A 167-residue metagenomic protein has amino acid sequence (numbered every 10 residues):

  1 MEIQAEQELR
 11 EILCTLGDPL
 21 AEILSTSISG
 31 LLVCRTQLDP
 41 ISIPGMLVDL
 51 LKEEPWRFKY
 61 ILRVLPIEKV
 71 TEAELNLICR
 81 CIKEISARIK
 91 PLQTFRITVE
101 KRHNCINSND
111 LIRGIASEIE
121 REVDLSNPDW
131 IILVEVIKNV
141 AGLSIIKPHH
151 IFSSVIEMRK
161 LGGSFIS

Functional and structural regions predicted by a protein language model:
M1-S167: SAM-dependent transferase fold signal centered on methyltransferase-like domains, encompassing both Class I
